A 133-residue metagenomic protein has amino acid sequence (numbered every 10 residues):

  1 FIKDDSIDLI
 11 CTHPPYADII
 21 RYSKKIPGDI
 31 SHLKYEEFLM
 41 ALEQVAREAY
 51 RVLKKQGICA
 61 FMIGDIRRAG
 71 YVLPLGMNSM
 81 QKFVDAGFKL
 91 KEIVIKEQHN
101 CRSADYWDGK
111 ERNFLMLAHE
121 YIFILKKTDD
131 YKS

Functional and structural regions predicted by a protein language model:
F1-S133: Class I S-adenosyl-L-methionine-dependent methyltransferase catalytic core
